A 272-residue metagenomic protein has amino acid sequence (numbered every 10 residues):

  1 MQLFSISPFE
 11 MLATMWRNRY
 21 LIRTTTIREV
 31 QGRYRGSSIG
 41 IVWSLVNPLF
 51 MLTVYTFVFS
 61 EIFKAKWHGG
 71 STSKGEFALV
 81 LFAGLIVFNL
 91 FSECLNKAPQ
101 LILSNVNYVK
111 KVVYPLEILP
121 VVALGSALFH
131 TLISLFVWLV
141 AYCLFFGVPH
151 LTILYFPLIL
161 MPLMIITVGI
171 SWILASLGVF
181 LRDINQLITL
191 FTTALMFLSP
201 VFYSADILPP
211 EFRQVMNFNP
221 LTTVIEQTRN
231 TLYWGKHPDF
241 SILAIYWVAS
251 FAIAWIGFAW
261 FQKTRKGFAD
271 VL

Functional and structural regions predicted by a protein language model:
M1-L272: Hydrophobic transmembrane alpha-helices and immediately adjacent juxtamembrane helices of multi-pass inner-membrane
